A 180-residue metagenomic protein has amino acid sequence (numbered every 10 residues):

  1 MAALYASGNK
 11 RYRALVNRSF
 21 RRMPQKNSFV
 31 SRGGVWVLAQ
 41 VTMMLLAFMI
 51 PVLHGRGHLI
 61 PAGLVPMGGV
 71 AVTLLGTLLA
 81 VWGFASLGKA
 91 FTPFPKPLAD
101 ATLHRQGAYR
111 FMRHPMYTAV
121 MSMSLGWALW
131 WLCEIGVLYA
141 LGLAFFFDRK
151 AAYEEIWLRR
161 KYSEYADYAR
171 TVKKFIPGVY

Functional and structural regions predicted by a protein language model:
M1-R105, S122-Y180: Membrane-anchoring alpha-helices and their flanking helix-loop junctions
Q106, R110-T118: Histidine-centered phosphotransfer motif of kinases
